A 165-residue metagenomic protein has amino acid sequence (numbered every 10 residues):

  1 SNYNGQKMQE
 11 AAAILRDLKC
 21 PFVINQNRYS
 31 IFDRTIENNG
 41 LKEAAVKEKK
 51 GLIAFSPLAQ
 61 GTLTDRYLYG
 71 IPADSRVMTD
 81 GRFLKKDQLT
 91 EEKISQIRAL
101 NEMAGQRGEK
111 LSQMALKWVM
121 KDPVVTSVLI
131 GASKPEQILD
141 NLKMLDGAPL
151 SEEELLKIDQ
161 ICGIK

Functional and structural regions predicted by a protein language model:
S1-K165: Beta/alpha (TIM)-barrel catalytic core signal, keyed to glycine-rich beta->alpha loops juxtaposed to Asp/Glu that bind
